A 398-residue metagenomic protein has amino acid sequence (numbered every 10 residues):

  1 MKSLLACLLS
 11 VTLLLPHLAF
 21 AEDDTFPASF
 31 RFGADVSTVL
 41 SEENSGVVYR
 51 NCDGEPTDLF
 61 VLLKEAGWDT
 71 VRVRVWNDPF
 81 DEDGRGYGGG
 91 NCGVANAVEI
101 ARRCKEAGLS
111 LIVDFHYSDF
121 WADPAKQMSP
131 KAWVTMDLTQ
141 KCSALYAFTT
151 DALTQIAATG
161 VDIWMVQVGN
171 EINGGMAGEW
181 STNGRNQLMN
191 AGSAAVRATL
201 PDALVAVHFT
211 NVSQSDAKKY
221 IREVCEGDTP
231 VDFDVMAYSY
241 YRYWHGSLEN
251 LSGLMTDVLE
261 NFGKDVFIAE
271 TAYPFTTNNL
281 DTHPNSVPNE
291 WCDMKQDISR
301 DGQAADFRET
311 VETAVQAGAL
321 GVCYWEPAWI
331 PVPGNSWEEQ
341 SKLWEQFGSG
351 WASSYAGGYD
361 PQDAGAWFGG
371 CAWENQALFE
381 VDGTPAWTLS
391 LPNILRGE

Functional and structural regions predicted by a protein language model:
L15-T25: Sec-dependent signal peptide cleavage junction
D24-E99, R103-S110, S118-A144, A237 (+1 more regions): N-terminal substrate-binding region of glycoside hydrolase catalytic domains
A34, L63, D114, V166 (+3 more regions): Conserved, mostly hydrophobic/aromatic
G46-K64, L145-Q155, S215-G227, A304-T310: Short, acidic/polar
T57-F60, D202-L204, K219-C292, R300-G302 (+1 more regions): Glycoside hydrolase catalytic-domain groove-lining segments
G86-Y87, N91-N96, A122-E226, V231 (+3 more regions): Active-site cleft segment of glycoside hydrolase catalytic domains centered on the general acid/base Glu
N278-S286, D297-I298, G302-A305, T313 (+1 more regions): Aromatic-rich peripheral "rim/lid" segments of glycoside hydrolase catalytic domains that contact and position glycan
